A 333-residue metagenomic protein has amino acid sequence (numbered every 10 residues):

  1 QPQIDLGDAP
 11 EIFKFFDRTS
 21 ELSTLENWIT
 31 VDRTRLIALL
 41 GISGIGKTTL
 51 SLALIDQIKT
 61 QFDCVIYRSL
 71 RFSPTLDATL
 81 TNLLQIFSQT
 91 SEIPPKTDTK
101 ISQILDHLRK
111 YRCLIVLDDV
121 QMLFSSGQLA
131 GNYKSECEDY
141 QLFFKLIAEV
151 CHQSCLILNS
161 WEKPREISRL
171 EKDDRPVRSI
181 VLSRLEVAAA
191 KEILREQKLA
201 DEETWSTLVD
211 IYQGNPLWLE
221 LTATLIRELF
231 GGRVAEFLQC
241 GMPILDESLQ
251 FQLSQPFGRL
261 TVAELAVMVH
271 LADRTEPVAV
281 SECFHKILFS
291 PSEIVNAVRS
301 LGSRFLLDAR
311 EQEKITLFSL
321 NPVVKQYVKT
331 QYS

Functional and structural regions predicted by a protein language model:
Q1, S20, T49-L50, A78-N82 (+4 more regions): Alpha-helical sensor/transducer elements of the RecA-like P-loop NTPase core
Q1-S23, N27-R35, I42, L129 (+4 more regions): Intracellular innate-immunity NLR/STAND receptor architecture
P10-S23, N27-T30, D98-K110, L199 (+3 more regions): Short linear X-Pro dipeptides
I12-F15, S20-T30, T34-Q128: Post-nucleotide-binding-loop coupling segment downstream of the phosphate-binding loop, primarily in RecA-like P-loop
R18, L25, A38-L39, S51-I55 (+10 more regions): Hydrophobic, repeat-rich solenoid/adaptor surfaces of innate immune receptors and signaling proteins
S51-L52, D56, Q250-Q331: C-terminal boundary/linker of central alpha/beta nucleotide-binding cores
I55, I101, L105-D106, Y140-A148 (+3 more regions): Short amphipathic alpha-helical segments and helix-helix/interface helices
W205, V209, P216-V267, I315-L317 (+1 more regions): Loop-to-helix "switch" segment enriched in basic and acidic residues adjacent to catalytic/ligand pockets
